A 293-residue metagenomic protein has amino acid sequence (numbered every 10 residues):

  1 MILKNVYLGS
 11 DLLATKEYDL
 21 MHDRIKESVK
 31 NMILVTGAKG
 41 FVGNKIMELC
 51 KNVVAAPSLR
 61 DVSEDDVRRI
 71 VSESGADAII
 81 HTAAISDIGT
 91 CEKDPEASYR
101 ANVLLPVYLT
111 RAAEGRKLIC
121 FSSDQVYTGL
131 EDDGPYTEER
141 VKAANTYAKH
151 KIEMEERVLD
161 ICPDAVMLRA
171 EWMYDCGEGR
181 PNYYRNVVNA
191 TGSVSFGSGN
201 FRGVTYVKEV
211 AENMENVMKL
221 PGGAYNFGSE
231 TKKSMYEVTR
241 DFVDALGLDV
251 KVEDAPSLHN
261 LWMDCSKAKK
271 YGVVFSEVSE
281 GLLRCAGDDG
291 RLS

Functional and structural regions predicted by a protein language model:
I33-C50: N-terminal Rossmann NAD(P)H-binding glycine-rich loop of SDR-like oxidoreductase domains
T36, T82, L118-D124, L168-A170: SDR active-site strand-loop-helix element
S63-A101: NAD(P)H-binding glycine-rich loop region in Rossmannoid oxidoreductase-like domains and their noncatalytic homologs
K93, A97-L105, V141, K149-I152: Glycine-rich NAD(P)-binding loop of the Rossmann-fold in SDR/ketoreductase-type enzymes
V107-A144: Conserved Rossmann-fold NAD(P)-dependent oxidoreductase catalytic core, especially the SDR/UDP-sugar
E156-G203, V207-E209: NAD(P)-dependent short-chain dehydrogenase/reductase
V210-N260, D264: Mid/C-terminal beta-alpha module of Rossmann-like enzyme folds, strongest in SDR-family dehydrogenases/epimerases
S234-R240, E253-S293: Conserved C-terminal active-site "lid" loop/helix of NAD(P)H-dependent oxidoreductases that clamps the redox cofactor
